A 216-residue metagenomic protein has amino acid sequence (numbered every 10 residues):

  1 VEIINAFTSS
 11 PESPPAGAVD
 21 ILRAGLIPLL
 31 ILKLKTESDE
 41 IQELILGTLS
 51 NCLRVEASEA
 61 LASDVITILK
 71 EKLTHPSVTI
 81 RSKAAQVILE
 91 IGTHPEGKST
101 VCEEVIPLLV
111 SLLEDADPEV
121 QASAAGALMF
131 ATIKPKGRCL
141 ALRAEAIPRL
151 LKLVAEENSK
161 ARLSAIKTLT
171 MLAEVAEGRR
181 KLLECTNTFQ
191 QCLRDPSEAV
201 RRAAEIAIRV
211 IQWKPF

Functional and structural regions predicted by a protein language model:
V1-S9, D20-R23, E37-N51, T74-G92 (+7 more regions): Alpha-helical solenoid repeats of the armadillo/HEAT superfamily in eukaryotic scaffolding/adaptor proteins
A16-V19, S58, E96-S99, C139: Recurring C-terminal helix/loop segment of individual leucine-rich repeat
L29-I31, I68-K70, L108-V110, R149-L151 (+1 more regions): Buried hydrophobic core positions in alpha-solenoid tandem helical repeats
L49, I66-L69: Extended amphipathic alpha-helical scaffolding regions
I133-K136, P148: Alpha-helical adaptor scaffolds
